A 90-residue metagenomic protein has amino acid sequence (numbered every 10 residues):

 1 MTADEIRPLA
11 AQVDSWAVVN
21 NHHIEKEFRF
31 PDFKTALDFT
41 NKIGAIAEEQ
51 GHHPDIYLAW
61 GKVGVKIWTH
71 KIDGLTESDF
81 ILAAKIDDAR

Functional and structural regions predicted by a protein language model:
M1-P31: N-terminal first-folded block
A10, H22-I24, Q50-H52, K66-T69: A generic, residue-level signal for flexible/boundary positions that often mark functional hotspots
S15, G44-P54: Short arginine-rich
D32-F33, I72: Helix N-cap motif at beta-to-alpha junctions
K34-N41: Short amphipathic alpha-helices within nucleic acid-binding modules
N41-K42, A84: Solvent-exposed alpha-helix faces
L58-A59: Amphipathic, hydrophobic secondary-structure cores in small proteins
G64-A89: C-terminal structural segments of small proteins and small subunits
